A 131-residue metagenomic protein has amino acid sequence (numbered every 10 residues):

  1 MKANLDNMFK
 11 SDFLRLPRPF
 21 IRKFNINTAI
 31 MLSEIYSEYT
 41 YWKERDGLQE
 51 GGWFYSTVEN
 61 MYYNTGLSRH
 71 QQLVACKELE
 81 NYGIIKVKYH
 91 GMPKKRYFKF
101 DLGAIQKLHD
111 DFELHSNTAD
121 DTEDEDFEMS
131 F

Functional and structural regions predicted by a protein language model:
M1-E59, L73, K77, Y82 (+1 more regions): Short recognition helix of helix-turn-helix/winged-helix DNA-binding domains
M1-L5, N81, D101-F131: Charged low-complexity intrinsically disordered patches
T57-E59, H90-F112: Short, cationic-aromatic polyanion-contact patches
T57-R69: Short helix-coil junctions and helix-kink-helix linkers
L73-K77, I85, K95-F100: Chromatin/DNA-recognition segments of nuclear transcriptional regulators
E80-H90: A short, conserved structural fragment
